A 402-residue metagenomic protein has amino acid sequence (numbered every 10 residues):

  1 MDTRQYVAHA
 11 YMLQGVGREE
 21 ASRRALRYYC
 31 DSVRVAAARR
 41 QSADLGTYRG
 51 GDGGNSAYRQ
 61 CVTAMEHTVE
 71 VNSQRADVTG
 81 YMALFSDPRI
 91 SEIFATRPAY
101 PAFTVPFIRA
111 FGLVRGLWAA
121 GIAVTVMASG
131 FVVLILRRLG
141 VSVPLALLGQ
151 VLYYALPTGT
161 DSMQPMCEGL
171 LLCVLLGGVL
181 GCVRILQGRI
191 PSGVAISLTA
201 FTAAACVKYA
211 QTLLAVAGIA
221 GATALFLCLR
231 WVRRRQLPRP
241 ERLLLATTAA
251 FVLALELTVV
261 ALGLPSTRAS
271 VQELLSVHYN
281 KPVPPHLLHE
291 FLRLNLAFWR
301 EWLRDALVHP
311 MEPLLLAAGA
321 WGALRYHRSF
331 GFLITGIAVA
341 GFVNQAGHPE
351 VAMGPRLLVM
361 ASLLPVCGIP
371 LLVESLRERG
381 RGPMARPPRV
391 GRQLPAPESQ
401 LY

Functional and structural regions predicted by a protein language model:
V16-T96: Interfacial juxtamembrane loops and adjacent helix segments that form the catalytic/substrate-binding surfaces
D87-P98, A110-M127: Loop-to-helix entry region of an early transmembrane alpha helix in multi-pass inner-membrane enzymes
A119-G140, G177: Transmembrane-helix motifs of polytopic, lipid-linked glycan transferases
F131, L170-Q187, A200, L364-P365: Specific aromatic-rich, kink-prone transmembrane helix
V132-A155: Transmembrane-helix signature of polytopic, membrane-embedded enzymes that assemble or transfer cell-envelope glycans
D161-L171: Short acidic/glycine- and proline-prone juxtamembrane loop motifs at membrane-interface regions of multi-pass membrane
G193-Y209, A215-T223: Membrane-interface alpha helices of multi-pass inner-membrane proteins
R300-G331, G341-F342: Hydrophobic, aromatic-rich transmembrane alpha-helices and their immediate juxtamembrane boundary segments
